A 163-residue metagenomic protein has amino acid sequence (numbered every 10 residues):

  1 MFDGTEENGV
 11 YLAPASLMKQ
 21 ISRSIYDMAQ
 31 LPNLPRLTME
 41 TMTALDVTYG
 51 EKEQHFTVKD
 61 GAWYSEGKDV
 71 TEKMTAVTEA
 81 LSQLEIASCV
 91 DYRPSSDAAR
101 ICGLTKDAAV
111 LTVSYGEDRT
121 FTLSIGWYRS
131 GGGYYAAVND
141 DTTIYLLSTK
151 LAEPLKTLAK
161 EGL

Functional and structural regions predicted by a protein language model:
M1-L163: Soluble, acidic/polar mature domains that operate outside membranes
